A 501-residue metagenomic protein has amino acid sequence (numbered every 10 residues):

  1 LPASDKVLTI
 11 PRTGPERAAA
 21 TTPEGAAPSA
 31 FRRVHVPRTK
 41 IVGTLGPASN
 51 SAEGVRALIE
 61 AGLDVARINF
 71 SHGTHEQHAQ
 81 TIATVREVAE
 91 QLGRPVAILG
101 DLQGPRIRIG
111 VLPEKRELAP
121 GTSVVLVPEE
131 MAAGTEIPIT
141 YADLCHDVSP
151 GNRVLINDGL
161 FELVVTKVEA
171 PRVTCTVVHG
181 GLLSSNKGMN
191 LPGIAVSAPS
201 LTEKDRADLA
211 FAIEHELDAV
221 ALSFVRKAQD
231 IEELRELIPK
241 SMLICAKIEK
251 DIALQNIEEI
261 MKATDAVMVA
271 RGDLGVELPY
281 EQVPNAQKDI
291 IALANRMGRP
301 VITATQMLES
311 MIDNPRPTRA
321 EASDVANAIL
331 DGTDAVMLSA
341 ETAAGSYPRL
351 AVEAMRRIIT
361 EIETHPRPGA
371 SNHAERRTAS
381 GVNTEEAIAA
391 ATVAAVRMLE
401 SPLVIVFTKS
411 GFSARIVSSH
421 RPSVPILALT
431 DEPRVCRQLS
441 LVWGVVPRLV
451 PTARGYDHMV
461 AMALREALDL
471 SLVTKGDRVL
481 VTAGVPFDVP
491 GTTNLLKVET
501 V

Functional and structural regions predicted by a protein language model:
P2-R12, A20-V501: Non-catalytic helical/linker scaffolds that mediate oligomerization, partner binding, and domain coupling around large
R17: Cationic, low-complexity basic patches in intrinsically disordered or flexible, solvent-exposed regions
